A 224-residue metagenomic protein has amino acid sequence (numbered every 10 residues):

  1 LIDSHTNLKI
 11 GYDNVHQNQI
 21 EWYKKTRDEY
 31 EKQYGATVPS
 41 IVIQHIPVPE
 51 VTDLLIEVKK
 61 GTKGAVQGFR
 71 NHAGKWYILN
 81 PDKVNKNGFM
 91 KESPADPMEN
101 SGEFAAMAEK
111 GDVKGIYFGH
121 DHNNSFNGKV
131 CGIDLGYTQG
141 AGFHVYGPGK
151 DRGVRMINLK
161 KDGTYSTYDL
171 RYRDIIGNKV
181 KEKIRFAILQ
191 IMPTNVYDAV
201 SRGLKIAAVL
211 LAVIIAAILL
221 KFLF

Functional and structural regions predicted by a protein language model:
L1-H16, N158-L159: Short secondary-structure boundary segments
L1-T6, I43, I133-G140: Active-site-proximal beta-strand elements of phosphoester/diester hydrolases
D3, D13-V15, L55-E57, P148-D151 (+1 more regions): Surface-exposed beta-strand edges and their flanking turn/coil or helix-capping segments
H5-L8, V48, A141, G163: Short loop/turn segments at secondary-structure transitions that flank enzyme active sites
L8-K9, P49-D53, S125-N127, V145: Short catalytic/ligand-binding loop motif for oxyanion handling, primarily in non-cytosolic enzymes, centered on
G11-D121: His/acidic metal-ligating clusters that form di-metal
G88-F89, P94-A95, S101-K110, H122-G203: Binuclear metal-dependent phosphoesterase catalytic core
A199-F224: C-terminal single-pass membrane-anchor helix
